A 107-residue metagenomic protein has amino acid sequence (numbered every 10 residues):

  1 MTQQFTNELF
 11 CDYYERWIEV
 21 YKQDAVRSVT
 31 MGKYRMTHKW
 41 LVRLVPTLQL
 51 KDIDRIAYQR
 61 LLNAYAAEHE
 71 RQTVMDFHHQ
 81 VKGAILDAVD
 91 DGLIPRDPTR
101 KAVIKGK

Functional and structural regions predicted by a protein language model:
T2-C11, I18-L93: N-terminal core-binding DNA-recognition domain of tyrosine site-specific recombinases/integrases
A57, P98, G106: Ca2+-coordinating acidic residues in Ca2+-binding motifs
A102: Substrate-binding beta-hairpin/strand module that engages nucleic acids
